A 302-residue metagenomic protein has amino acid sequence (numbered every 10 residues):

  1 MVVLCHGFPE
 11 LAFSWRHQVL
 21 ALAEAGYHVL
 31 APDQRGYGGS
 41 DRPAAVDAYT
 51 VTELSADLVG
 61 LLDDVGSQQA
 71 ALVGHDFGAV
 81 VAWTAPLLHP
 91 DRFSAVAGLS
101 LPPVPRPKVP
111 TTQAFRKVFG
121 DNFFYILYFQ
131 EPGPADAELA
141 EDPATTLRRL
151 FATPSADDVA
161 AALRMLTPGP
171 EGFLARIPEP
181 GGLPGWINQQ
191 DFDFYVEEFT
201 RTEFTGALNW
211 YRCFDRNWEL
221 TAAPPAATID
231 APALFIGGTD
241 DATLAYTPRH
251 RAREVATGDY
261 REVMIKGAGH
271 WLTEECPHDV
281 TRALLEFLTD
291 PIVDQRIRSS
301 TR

Functional and structural regions predicted by a protein language model:
M1-D41: Conserved HGGG/HGGXW glycine-rich cap/lid loop of the alpha/beta-hydrolase fold
F8, A12-W15, F77, W83 (+3 more regions): Signature tryptophan residues that serve as conserved aromatic anchors
A31, G237, M264: Conserved residues in the N-terminal Rossmann fold of short-chain dehydrogenase/reductase
Y37-V73, F77-Y260: Flexible "cap/lid" subdomain of the alpha/beta-hydrolase fold that forms the substrate-access gate
D259-R302: Catalytic active-site module of serine/aspartate enzymes centered on a nucleophile-bearing elbow/loop
